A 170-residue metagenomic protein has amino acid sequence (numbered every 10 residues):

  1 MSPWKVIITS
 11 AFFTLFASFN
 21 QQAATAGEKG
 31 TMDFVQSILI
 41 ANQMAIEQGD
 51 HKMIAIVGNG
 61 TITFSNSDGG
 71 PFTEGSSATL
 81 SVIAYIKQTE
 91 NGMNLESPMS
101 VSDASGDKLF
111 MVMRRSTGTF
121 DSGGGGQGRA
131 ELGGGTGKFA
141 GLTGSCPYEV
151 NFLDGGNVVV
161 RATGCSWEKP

Functional and structural regions predicted by a protein language model:
M1-V6: Positively charged n-region of N-terminal signal peptides that target proteins for export
I7-S18: Bacterial N-terminal signal peptides
N20-Q22: Membrane-interface motif at the C-terminal end of an N-terminal transmembrane signal
A24-P170: Beta-strand-enriched cores of mature, soluble protein domains
